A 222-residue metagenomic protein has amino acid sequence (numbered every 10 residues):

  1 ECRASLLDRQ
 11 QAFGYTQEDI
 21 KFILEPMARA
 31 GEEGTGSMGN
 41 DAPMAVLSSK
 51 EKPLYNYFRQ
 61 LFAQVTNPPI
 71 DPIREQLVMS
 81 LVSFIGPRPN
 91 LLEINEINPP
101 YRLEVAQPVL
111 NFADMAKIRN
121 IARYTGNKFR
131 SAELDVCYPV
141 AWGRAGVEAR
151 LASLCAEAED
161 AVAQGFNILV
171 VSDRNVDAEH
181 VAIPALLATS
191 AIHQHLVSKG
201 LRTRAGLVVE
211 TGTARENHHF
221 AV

Functional and structural regions predicted by a protein language model:
E1-E159, A163: Extended, highly charged accessory segments
S131, D135-V222: Glycine-rich phosphate/ribose-binding loops and adjacent secondary-structure elements that form binding surfaces
